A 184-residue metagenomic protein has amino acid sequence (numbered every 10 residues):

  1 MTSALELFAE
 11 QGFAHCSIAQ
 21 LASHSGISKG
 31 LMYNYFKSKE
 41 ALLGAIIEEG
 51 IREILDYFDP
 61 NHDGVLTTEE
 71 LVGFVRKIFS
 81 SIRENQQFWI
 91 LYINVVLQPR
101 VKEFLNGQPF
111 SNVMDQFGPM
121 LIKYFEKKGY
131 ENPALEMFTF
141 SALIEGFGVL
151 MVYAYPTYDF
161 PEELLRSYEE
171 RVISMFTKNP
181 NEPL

Functional and structural regions predicted by a protein language model:
S3, Q20, A41, A45 (+7 more regions): Alpha-helical elements of Rossmann-like donor-binding domains used by nucleotide-donor carbohydrate transfer enzymes
S3-A41, A45: Helix-turn-helix
E6, E10, S38, P60 (+6 more regions): Conserved amphipathic alpha-helical interaction elements at protein-protein interfaces in regulatory, energy-coupling
L42-H62, E145: Histidine- and aromatic-rich ligand-binding microenvironments
A45, D59-E84, K127, P133 (+1 more regions): Hydrophobic alpha-helical connector segments
R52-L55, D59-P60, E84, V101-K128 (+3 more regions): Amphipathic alpha-helical packing segments from all-alpha helical-bundle domains
E70, I82-F104, V152-Y155: Amphipathic alpha-helical segments used for helix-helix packing
S80-E84, M137-F160, S174-E182: Amphipathic C-terminal alpha-helical segment
